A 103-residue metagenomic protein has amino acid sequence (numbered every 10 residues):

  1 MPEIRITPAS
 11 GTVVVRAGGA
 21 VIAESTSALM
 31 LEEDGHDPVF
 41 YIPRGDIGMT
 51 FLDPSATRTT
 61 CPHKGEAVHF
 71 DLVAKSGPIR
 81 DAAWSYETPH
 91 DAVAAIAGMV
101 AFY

Functional and structural regions predicted by a protein language model:
M1-Y103: Terminal leader/tail segments of proteins
